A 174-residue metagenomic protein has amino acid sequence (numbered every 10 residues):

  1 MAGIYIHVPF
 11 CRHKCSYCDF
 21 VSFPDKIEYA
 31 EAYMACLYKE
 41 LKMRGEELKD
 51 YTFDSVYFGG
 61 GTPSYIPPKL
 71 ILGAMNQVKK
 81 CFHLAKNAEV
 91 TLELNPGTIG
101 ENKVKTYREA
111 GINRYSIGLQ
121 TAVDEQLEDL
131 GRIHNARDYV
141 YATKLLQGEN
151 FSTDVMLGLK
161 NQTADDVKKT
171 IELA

Functional and structural regions predicted by a protein language model:
M1-A32, E128: Canonical Radical SAM [4Fe-4S] cluster-binding loop centered on the CxxxCxxC motif and its immediate flanking residues
S22-E47, Y51-A174: Conserved non-cysteine loop/helix-boundary elements of the Radical SAM core domain that shape
